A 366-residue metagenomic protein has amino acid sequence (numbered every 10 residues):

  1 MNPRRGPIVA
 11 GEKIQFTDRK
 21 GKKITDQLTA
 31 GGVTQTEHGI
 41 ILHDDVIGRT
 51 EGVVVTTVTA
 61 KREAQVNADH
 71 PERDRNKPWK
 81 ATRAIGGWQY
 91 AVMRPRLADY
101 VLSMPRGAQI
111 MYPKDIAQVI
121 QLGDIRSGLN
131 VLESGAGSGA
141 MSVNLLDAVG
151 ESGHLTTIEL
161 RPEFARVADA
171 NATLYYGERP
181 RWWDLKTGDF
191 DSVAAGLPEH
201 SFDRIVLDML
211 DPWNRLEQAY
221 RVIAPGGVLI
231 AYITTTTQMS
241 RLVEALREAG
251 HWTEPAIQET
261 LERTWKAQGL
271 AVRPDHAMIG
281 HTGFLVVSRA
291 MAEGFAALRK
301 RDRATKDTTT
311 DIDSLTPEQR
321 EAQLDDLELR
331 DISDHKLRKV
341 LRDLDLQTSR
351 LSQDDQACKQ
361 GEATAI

Functional and structural regions predicted by a protein language model:
M1-R94: N-terminal auxiliary segments of SAM/dcSAM-dependent transferases
P3-G6, A10, T17-D26, A30-G32 (+5 more regions): C-terminal lobe and adjacent flexible extensions of AdoMet/dcAdoMet transferase-like proteins
G123-I125, V149, V222-I223, G227: A generic alpha-to-beta junction signature in SAM-dependent methyltransferases
R126-G137: Conserved class I S-adenosyl-L-methionine
L129, G153, G227: Glycine-centered, small-residue-biased loops immediately flanking beta-strands in adenine/cofactor-binding cores
S138-E151, Y220-R221: Conserved SAM-binding loop of SAM-dependent methyltransferases across substrates and taxa, primarily the Class I
I158-P212: S-adenosyl-L-methionine
L216-V287, A292: C-terminal substrate-binding/active-site "lid" region of AdoMet-derived donor-dependent transferases
